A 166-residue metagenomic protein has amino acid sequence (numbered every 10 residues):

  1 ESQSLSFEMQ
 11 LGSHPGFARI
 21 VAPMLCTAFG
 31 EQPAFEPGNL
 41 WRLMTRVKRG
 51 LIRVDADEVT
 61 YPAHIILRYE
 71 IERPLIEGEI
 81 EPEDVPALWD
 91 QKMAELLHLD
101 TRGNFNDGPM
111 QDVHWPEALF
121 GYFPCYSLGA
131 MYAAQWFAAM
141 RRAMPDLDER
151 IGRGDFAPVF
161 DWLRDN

Functional and structural regions predicted by a protein language model:
E1-E83: A conserved active-site cap/scaffold subdomain adjacent to cofactor or substrate pockets
I65, Y69-N166: C-terminal, non-catalytic "cap/extension" segments appended to globular domains
